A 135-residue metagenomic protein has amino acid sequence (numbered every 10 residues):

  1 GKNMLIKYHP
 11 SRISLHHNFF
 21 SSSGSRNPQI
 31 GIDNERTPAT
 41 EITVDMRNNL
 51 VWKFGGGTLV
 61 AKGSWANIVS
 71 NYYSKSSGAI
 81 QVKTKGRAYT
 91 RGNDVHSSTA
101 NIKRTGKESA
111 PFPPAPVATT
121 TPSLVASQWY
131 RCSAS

Functional and structural regions predicted by a protein language model:
G1-I30, E35, T40-G55, W65-K75 (+1 more regions): Right-handed parallel beta-helix
A61-K62: Short, T/G/N/S-enriched strand-turn elements that build extracellular solenoid repeat scaffolds
V69, Y73-S135: Long, contiguous C-terminal flanking segments immediately downstream of a protein's structured core
